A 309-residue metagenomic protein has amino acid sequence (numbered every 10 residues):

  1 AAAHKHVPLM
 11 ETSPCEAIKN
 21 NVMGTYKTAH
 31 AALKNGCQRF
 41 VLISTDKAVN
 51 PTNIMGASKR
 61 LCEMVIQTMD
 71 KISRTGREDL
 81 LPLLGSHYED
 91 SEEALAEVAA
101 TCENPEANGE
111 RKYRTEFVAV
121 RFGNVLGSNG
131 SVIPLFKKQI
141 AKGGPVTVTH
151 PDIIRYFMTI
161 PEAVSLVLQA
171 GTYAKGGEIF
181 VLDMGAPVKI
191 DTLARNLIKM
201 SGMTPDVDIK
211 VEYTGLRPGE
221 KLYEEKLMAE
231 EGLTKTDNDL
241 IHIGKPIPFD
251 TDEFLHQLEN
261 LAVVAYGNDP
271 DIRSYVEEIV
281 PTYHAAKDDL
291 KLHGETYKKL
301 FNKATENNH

Functional and structural regions predicted by a protein language model:
A1, F40-T45, V120-F122: SDR active-site strand-loop-helix element
A2, I18, I43, G56 (+3 more regions): Short conserved micro-motifs on helix faces and helix-strand junctions that flank and scaffold key functional residues
H4-V7, P187: Alpha-helix N-cap/helix-start and coil->helix boundary motif
H6-E63, T68-D70, R74-A94: Conserved Rossmann-fold NAD(P)-dependent oxidoreductase catalytic core, especially the SDR/UDP-sugar
K34, M64-P82, T101-P105, G109-H309: Strand-loop microenvironment adjacent to phosphate/nucleotide-handling motifs in alpha/beta enzyme folds
